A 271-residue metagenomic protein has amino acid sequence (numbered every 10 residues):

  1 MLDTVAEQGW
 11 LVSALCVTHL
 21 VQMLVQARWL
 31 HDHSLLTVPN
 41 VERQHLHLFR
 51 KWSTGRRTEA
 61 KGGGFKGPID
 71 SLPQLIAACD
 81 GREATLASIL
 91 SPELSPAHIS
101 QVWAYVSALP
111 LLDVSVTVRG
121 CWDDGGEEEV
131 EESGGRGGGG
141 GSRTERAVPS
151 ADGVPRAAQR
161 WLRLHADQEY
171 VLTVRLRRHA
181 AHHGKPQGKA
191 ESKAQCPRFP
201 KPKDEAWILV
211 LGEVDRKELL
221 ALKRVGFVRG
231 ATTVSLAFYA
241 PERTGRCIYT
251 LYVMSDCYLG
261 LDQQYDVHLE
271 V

Functional and structural regions predicted by a protein language model:
M1-G55, I69, I76-R82, A104-G135 (+2 more regions): C-terminal helical accessory/scaffold domains
E83-L111: A eukaryote-biased signal for short, well-structured alpha-helical docking elements
K189, Q263-Y265: Helicase-associated low-complexity/disordered flanking segments
D215-K223: Surface-exposed loop/edge segments in extracytoplasmic proteins
K223-G226, T232-R243: Short, hydrophobic beta-strand segments
V253-Q263: Short acidic/polar inter-strand loop motif in beta-rich domains
D266-V271: Short beta-strand edge segments in extracellular beta-sheet folds
